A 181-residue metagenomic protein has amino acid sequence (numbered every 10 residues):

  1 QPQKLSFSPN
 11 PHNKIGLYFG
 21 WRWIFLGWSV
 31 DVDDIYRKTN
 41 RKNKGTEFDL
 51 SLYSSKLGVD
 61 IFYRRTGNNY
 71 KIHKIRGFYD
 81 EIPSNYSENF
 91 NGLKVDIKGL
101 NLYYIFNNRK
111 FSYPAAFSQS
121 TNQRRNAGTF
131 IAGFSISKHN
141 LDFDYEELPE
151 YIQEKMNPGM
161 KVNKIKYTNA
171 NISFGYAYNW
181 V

Functional and structural regions predicted by a protein language model:
Q1, F19, W28-V32, L52 (+3 more regions): Transmembrane beta-barrel strands of outer-membrane/channel proteins
Q1-K14, F25-R41: Surface-exposed strand-loop-strand hairpins of Gram-negative outer-membrane beta-barrel proteins
S6-N10, I72-R76, S84-I97, L141-Y151 (+1 more regions): Extracellular/periplasm-exposed beta-strand and loop segments of Gram-negative cell-envelope proteins, dominated by
P9-I15, K42-T46, K94-K98, N126-G128 (+1 more regions): Residues that define the transmembrane beta-barrel architecture of outer-membrane proteins
I15-W21, F48-L52, L100-F106, A132-I136 (+1 more regions): Residues on the lipid-exposed face of transmembrane beta-strands in outer-membrane beta-barrel proteins
L26-W28, F48, L57-I61, L100 (+2 more regions): Transmembrane beta-strands of outer-membrane beta-barrel proteins
G67-S120: Hydrophobic alpha-helical segments and helix pairs
N107-G128, D142-F143, V181: Short loop/turn motifs that connect adjacent beta-strands in outer-membrane beta-barrel proteins
